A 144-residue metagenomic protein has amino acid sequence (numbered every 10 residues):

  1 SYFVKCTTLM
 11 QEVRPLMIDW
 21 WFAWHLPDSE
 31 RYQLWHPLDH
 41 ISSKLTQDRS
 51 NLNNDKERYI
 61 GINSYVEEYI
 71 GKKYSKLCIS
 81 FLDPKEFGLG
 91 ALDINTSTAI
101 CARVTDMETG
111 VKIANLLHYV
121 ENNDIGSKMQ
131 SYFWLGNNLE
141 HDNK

Functional and structural regions predicted by a protein language model:
S1-K56: Hydrophobic ligand-binding cavity/cleft-lining segments
Q11-R14, G71-K72, K144: General structural signal for secondary-structure boundaries
W24, I41, K85, G126 (+1 more regions): Short loop/turn segments at secondary-structure transitions that flank enzyme active sites
H40-G110: Glycine-rich portal/gate segments that line the openings of hydrophobic small-molecule binding cavities
N95-K144: Beta-strand/loop substructures that line and gate deep hydrophobic ligand-binding cavities in soluble
